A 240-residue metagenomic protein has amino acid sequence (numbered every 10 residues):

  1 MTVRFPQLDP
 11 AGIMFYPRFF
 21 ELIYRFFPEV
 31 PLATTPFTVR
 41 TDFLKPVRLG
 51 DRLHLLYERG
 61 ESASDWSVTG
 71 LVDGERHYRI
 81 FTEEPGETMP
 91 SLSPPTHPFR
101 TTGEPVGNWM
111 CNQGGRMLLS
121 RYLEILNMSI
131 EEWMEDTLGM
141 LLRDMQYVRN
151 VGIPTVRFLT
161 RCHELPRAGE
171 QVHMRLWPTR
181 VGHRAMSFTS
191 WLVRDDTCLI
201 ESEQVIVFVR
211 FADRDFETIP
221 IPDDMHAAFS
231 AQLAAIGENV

Functional and structural regions predicted by a protein language model:
M1-V30, M89-G139: Catalytic strand-loop segment that frames the active site of acyl-thioester-processing enzymes
L8, T41, V47-R48, C111 (+3 more regions): Hydrophobic beta-strand core residues of beta-sandwich domains
P28-T34, D144-I153: Short, basic/aromatic beta-hairpin or loop at an interaction surface
T34-R40, I153-F158: Short, structured beta-strand/loop micro-motifs enriched in basic residues and often containing a Trp
F37-R40, K45, Y147: A cross-kingdom feature marking solvent-exposed beta-strand/loop segments within repeated, beta-rich binding/scaffold
F43-R52, E58-T102, C162, P166-Q171 (+1 more regions): HotDog/MaoC-like acyl-thioester-processing domains
E83-P85, T137-R143: Glycine-rich, pocket-lining loop/helix-strand segments that form or immediately flank
Q146-A168: A contiguous binding-surface segment within folded domains or other stable secondary-structure elements
